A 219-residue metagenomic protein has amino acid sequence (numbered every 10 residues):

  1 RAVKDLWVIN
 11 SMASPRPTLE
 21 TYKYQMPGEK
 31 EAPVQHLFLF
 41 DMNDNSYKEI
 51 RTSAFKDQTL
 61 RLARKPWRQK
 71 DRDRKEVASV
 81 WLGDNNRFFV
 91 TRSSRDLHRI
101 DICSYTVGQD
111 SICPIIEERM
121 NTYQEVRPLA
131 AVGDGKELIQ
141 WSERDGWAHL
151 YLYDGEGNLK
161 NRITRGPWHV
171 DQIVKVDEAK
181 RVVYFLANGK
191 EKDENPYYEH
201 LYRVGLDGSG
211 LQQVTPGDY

Functional and structural regions predicted by a protein language model:
R1-A2, G28-E31, S79-D84, F89-D96 (+7 more regions): Beta-strand C-termini and the immediately following turn/loop, strongest in propeller blades
R1-K4, Y202-Y219: Repeat-solenoid scaffold signature
R1-K65: Predominantly five- to eight-bladed beta-propeller fold
Q35-M42, C103-D110, L152-E156, E199-D207: Beta-propeller blade signature
F38, K48-E49, F55-T91, A130-E137: Histidine-/acidic-rich catalytic cores in large beta-rich domains
K56-R74, M120-R127, G166-I173, Y219: Short glycine-/Asp-/Thr-/Trp-enriched loop segments that recur within the blades of beta-propeller repeat domains
P66-Q69, C113-E117, L159-T164, G210-T215: A short beta-strand motif characteristic of beta-propeller blades
H98-R99, S104, Q109-R119: Hydrophobic helix-coil surface modules that form long, contiguous segments used for peptide/substrate interaction
